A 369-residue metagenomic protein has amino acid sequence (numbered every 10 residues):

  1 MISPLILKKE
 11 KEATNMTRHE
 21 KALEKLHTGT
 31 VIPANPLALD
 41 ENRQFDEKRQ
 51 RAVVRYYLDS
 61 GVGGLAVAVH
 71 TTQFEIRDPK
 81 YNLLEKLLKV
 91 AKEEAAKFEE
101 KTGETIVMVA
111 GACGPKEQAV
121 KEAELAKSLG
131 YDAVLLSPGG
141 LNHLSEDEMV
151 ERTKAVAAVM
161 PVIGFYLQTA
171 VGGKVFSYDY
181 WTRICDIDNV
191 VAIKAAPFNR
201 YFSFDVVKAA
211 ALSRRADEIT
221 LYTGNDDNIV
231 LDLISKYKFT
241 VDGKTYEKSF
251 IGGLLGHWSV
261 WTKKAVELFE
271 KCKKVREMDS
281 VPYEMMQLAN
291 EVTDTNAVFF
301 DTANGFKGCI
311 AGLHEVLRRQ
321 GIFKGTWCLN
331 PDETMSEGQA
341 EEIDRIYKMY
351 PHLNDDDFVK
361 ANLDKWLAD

Functional and structural regions predicted by a protein language model:
M1-N15: Short, Lys/Arg-enriched N-terminal segments with co-localized hydrophobic residues within the first ~10-30 amino acids
T17-Y178: Active-site beta->alpha loop and helix N-cap motifs at the rims of alpha/beta catalytic domains
R43, G256-V260, L313: Accessory C-terminal segments flanking Radical SAM cores
K48-Y56, K86, V90, E284-T295 (+1 more regions): A non-catalytic, amphipathic alpha-helix used as a structural packing/dimerization or gating element in enzyme scaffolds
R55, D59-G63, E93-A96, E100 (+7 more regions): Generic secondary-structure signature for well-ordered alpha-helical cores
K86, V90-F98, L125, L129 (+8 more regions): Alpha-helical structural signal in soluble globular domains
Q168-K307: Catalytic alpha/beta core domains of metabolic enzymes, predominantly
D294-D369: C-terminal extensions of enzymes
